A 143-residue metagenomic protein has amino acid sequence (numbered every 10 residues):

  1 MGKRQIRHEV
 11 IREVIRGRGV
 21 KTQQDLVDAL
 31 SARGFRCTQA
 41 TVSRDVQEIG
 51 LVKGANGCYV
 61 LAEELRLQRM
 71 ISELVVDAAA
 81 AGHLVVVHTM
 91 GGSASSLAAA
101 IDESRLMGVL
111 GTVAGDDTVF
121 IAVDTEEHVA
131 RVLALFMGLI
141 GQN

Functional and structural regions predicted by a protein language model:
M1-D28: Extreme N-terminal segment that seeds HTH/winged-HTH DNA-binding domains in transcriptional regulators
K3-I6, Q47-G82: HTH-adjacent hinge/linker in prokaryotic transcriptional regulators
I6, K21, C37, G92 (+1 more regions): Conserved active-site and cofactor/substrate-binding residues in soluble primary-metabolism enzymes
R18, R33, E48-V52, A100-S104 (+1 more regions): Conserved, well-folded catalytic cores of nucleic-acid-processing and energy-transducing macromolecular machines
V20-E48, V52-G54: N-terminal helix-turn-helix
L67-I140: Non-DNA-binding regulatory cores of transcription-related proteins, predominantly C-terminal effector-binding
